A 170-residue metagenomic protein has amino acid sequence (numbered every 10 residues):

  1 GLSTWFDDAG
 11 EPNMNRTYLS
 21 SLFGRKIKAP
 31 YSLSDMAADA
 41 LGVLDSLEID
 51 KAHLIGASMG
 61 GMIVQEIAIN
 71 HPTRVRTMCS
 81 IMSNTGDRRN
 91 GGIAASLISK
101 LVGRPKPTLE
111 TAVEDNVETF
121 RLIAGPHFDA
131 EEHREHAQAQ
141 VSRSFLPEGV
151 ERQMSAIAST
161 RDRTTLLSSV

Functional and structural regions predicted by a protein language model:
G1-Y31: Glycine-rich "HGGG/HGxG" loop immediately N-terminal to the catalytic nucleophile of the alpha/beta-hydrolase
S21-P30, S34-A52: Conserved acidic catalytic loop of the alpha/beta-hydrolase fold
L54-G56, I81: Short beta-strand immediately N-terminal to the catalytic nucleophile in serine-hydrolase-like folds
G56, G60, V64: Gly/Ala-rich beta-loop-alpha elbow adjacent to hydrolase catalytic centers
Q65, I69, R76-P107, G149: Flexible "cap/lid" loop of the alpha/beta hydrolase fold
A94-T165: Alpha/beta-hydrolase
S169-V170: Short beta-strand/loop motif that positions the catalytic acidic residue of the alpha/beta-hydrolase fold
